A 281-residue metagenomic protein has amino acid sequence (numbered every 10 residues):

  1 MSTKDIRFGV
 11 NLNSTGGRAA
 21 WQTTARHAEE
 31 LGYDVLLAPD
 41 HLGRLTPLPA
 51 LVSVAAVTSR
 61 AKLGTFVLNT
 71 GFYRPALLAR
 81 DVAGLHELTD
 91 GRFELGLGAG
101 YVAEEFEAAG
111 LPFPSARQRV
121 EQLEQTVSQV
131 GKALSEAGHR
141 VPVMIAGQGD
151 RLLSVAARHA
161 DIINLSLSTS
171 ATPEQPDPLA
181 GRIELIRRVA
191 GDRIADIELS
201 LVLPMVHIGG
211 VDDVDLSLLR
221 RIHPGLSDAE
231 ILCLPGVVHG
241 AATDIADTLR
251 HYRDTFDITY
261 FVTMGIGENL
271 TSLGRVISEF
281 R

Functional and structural regions predicted by a protein language model:
M1-R281: Active-site-adjacent structural elements that line small-molecule/cofactor binding pockets in enzymes
